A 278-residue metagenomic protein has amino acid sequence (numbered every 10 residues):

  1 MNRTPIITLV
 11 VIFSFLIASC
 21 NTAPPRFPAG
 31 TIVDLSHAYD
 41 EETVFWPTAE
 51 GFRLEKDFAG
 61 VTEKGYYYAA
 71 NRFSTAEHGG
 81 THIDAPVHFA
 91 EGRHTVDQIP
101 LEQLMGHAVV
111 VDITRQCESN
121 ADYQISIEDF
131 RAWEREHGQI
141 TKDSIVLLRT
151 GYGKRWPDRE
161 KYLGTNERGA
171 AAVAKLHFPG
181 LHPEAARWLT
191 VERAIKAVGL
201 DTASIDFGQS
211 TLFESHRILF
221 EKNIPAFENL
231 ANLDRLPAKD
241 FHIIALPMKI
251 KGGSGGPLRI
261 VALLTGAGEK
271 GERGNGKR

Functional and structural regions predicted by a protein language model:
M1-T8: Bacterial N-terminal signal peptides that target proteins for export
T8-A18: Bacterial N-terminal signal peptides
N21-R278: Active-/binding-site microenvironments in catalytic and ligand-binding cores
